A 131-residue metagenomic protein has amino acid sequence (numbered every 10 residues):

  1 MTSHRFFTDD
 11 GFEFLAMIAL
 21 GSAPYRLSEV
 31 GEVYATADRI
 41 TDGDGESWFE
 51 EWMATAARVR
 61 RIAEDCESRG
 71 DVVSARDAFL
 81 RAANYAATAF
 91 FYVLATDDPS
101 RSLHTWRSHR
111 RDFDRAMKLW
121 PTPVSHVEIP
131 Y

Functional and structural regions predicted by a protein language model:
M1-W48: Long, non-catalytic architectural segments outside compact domain cores
L27-S28, E46-A54, V72-V73, D77-L80: Residue signature of alpha-solenoid helical repeat architecture, marking inter-repeat boundaries and helix-start
W52, W106-Y131: N-terminal cap/lid segment of alpha/beta-hydrolase-fold proteins
R60-A63, A86-V93, F113, M117: A structural signal for well-ordered alpha-helices, especially hydrophobic packing surfaces of coiled-coils
S68-V72, A116-L119: Flexible helix-coil transition and linker loops at the boundaries of alpha-helical arrays
V72, R76-H104: Short, charge-rich amphipathic alpha-helical segments embedded in non-transmembrane helical bundles/solenoids
